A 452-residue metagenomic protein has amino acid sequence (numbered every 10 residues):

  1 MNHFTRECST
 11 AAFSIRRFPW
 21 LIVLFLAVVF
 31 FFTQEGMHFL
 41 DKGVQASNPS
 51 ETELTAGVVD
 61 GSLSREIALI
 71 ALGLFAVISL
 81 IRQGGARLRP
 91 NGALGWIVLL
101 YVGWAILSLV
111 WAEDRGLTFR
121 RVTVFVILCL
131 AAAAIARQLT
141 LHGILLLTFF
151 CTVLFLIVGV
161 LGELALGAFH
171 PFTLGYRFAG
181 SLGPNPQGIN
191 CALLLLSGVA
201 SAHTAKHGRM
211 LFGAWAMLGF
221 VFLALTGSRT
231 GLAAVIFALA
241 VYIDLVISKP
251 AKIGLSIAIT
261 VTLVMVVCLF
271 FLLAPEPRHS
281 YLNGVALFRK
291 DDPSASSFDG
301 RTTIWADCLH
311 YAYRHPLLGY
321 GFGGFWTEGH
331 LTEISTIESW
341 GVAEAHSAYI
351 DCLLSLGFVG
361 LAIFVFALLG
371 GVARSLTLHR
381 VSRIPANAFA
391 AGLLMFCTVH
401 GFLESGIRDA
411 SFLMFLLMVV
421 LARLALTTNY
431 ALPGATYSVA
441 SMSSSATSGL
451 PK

Functional and structural regions predicted by a protein language model:
N2-F4, V23, L130, R137 (+4 more regions): Hydrophobic alpha-helical segments of polytopic membrane proteins
N2-I81, W104-W111, C397-V399: N-terminal signal-anchor transmembrane segment
V23, A27-V28, L196, A390-K452: Transmembrane alpha-helices of multi-pass inner-membrane enzymes
V44-A46, R289-A306, H310-R314, L318-L356: Long extracytoplasmic/lumenal interhelical loops at the membrane interface of multi-pass membrane proteins
L69-A76, V102-L107, G143-T173, S181-S248 (+4 more regions): Alpha-helical transmembrane segments of multi-pass inner-membrane proteins
G84, R137, L356-M395, L432-G434: Hydrophobic transmembrane alpha-helices and their immediate junctions
L94-Y101, D114-R137, L147, P186-I189: Aromatic-anchored transmembrane helix interface
L161-G167, L225-T226, V246-D292, L309-R314 (+2 more regions): A membrane-periplasm/extracellular boundary helix in multi-pass inner-membrane enzymes that assemble envelope glycans
